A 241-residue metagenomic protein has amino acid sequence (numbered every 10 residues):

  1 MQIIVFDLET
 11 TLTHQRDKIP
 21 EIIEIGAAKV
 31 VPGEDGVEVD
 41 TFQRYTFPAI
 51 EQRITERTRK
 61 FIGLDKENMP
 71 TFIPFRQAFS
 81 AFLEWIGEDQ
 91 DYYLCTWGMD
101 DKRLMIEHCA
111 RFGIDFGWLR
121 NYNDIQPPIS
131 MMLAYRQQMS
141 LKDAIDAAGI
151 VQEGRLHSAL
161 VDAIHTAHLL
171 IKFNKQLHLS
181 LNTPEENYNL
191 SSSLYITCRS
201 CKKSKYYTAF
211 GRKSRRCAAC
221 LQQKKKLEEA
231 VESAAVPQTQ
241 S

Functional and structural regions predicted by a protein language model:
Q2-I106, G154, Q223, L227: Conserved non-catalytic scaffold segment of RNase H-like nuclease domains
F6, N123, V161: Active-site flanking residues adjacent to catalytic metal/cofactor-binding acidic residues
T10-L12, P127, H165: Short, glycine/acidic-enriched loop or turn micro-motifs at the edges of active sites
T46, I50-I62, K66-M69, Q126-A163: Active-site-proximal helix-loop-helix substrate-binding element of RNase H-like nuclease domains
D89-M99, L104-C109, S140-S192: Acidic, Mg2+-coordinating catalytic module of metal-dependent nucleases/exonucleases that use a two-metal-ion mechanism
C109-L119: A short alpha->loop->secondary-structure connector
G117-I129: Conserved beta-strand -> loop -> alpha-helix junction used to position metal-binding or nucleic-acid-contacting
L169-S241: Acidic two-metal-ion nuclease catalytic site recognized across multiple nuclease folds, prominently DnaQ/RNase D-T
